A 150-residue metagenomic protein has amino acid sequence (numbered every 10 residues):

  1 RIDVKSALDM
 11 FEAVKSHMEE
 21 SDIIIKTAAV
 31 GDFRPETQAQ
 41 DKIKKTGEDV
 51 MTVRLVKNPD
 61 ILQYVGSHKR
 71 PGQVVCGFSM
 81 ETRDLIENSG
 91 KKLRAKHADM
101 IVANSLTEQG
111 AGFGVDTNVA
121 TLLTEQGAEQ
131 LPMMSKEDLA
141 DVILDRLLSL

Functional and structural regions predicted by a protein language model:
R1-L150: A cross-family phosphate/adenosyl-ligand binding-site feature
